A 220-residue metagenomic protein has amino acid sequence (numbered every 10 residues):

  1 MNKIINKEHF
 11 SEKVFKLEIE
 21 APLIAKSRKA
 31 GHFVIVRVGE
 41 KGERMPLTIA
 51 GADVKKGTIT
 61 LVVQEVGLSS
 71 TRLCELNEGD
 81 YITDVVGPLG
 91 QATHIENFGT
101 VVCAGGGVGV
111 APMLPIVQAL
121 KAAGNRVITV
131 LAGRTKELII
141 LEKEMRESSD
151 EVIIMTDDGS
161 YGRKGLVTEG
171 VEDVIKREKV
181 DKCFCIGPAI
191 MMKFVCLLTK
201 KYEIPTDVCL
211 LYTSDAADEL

Functional and structural regions predicted by a protein language model:
M1-E78: Ferredoxin-reductase
A25, S149, A216-A217: Long alpha-helical scaffolds
A30, P112, P188, A216-A217: Proline-centered helix-kink/hinge sites
L68-L211: FNR/FR-type flavoprotein reductase catalytic core
Y212-L220: Single conserved hydrophobic/aromatic residue that forms the stacking wall/gate of nucleotide- or nucleobase-binding
